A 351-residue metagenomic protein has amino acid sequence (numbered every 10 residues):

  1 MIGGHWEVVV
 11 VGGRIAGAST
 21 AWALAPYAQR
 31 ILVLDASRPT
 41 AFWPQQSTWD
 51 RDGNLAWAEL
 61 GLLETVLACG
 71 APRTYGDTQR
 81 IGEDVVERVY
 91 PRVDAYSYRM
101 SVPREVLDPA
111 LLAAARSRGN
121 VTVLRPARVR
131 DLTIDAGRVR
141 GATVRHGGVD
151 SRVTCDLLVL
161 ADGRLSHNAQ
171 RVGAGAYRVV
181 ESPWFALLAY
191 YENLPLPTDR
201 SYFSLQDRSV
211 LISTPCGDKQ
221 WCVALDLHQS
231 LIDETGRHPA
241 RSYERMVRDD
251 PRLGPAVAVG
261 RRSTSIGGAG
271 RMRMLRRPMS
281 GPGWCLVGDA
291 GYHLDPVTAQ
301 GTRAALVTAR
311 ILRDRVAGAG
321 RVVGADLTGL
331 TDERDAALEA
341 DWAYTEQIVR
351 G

Functional and structural regions predicted by a protein language model:
I2-A16: Beta1/beta-strand and adjacent pyrophosphate-binding region of the FAD-binding site in flavoprotein oxidoreductases
G3-G4, R73, T78-R171, V180-W184: Conserved N-terminal helical subregion
A16, P39, L165: Conserved Rossmann-like nucleotide-cofactor binding loop
A25-Q45: Glycine-rich FAD pyrophosphate-binding loop
W43-G82: N-terminal FAD cofactor-binding segment of flavoenzymes
V149-S151, D162-V259, S263-S265: Conserved FAD-binding catalytic core of PHBH/FMO-like flavoproteins
T235-L327: FAD/FMN-dependent oxidoreductases across multiple families
D314-G351: C-terminal helical "tail/cap" subdomain of flavin- and related membrane-associated enzymes
